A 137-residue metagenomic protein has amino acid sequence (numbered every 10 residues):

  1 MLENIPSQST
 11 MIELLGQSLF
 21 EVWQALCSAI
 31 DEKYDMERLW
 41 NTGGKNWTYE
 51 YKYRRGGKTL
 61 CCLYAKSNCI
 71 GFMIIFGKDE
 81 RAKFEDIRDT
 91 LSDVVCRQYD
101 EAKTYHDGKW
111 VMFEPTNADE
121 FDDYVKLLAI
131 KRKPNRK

Functional and structural regions predicted by a protein language model:
M1-K137: Charge-dense, helix-prone N-terminal extensions
